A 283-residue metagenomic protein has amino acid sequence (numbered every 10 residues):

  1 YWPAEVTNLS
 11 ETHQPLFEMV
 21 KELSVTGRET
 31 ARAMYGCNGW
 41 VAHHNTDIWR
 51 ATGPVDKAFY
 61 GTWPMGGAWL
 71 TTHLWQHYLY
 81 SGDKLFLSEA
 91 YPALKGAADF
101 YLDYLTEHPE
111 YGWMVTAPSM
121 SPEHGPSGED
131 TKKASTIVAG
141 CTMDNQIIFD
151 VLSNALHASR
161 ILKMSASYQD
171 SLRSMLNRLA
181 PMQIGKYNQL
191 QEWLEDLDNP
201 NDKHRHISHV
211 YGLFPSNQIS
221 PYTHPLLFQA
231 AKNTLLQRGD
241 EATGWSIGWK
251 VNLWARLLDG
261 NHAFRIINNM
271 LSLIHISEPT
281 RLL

Functional and structural regions predicted by a protein language model:
Y1-E5, P64-W75, M143-S153, S208-N217 (+1 more regions): Well-ordered alpha-helical segments within folded domains of soluble proteins
Y1-N38: Carboxylate/His-rich catalytic cores and anion/metal-binding grooves
L9-T12, V25-T30, F100-E110, G125-S127 (+2 more regions): Secretory-pathway/luminal and periplasmic proteins that interact with or process carbohydrate-rich
T12-L23, F86-Y101, V151, A155 (+3 more regions): Extended, well-ordered alpha-helical scaffold segments
C37-L87, L102-D170, H204: The feature captures the catalytic groove of carbohydrate-active enzymes
Q169-V210: Long, low-complexity segments enriched in small/aliphatic residues
N201-N261: Long, repeat-rich segments with strong aromatic
I274-L283: Single conserved hydrophobic/aromatic residue that forms the stacking wall/gate of nucleotide- or nucleobase-binding
